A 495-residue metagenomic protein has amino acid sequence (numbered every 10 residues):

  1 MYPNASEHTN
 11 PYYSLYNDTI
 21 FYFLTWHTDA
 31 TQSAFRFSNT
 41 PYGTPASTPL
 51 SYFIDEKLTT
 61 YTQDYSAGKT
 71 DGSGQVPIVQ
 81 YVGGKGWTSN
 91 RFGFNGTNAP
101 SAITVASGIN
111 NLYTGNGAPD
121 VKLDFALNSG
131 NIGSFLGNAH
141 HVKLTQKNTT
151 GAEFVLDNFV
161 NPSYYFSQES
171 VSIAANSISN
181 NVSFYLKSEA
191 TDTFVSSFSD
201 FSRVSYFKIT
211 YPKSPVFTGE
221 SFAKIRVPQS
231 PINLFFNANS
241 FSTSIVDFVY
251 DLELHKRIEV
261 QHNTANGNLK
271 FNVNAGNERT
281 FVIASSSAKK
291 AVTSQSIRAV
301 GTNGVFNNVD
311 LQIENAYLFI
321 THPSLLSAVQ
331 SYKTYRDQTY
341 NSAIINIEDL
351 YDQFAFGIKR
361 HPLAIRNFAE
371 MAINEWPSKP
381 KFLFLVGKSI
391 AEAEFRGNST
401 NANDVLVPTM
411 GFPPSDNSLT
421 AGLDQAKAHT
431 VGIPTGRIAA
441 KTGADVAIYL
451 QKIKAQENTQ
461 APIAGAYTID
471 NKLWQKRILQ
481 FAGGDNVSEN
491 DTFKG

Functional and structural regions predicted by a protein language model:
M1-G495: Cysteine-dependent hydrolase recognition
